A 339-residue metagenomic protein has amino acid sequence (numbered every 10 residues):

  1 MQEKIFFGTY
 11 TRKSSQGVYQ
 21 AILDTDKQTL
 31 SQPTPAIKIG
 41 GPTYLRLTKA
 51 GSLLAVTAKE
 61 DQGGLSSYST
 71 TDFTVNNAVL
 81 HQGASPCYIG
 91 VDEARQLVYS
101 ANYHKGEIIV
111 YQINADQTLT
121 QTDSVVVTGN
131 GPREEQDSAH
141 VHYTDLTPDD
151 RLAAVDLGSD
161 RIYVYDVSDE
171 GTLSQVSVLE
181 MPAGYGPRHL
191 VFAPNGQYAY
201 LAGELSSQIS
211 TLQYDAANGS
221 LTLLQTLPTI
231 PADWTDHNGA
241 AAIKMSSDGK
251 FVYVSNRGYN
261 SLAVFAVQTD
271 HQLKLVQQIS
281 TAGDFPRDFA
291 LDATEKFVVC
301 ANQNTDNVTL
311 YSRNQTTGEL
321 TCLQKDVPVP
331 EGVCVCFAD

Functional and structural regions predicted by a protein language model:
I5, L53-L54, V98, L152 (+3 more regions): Hydrophobic beta-strand positions that form the internal "hydrophobic ladder" of WD40/Gbeta-like beta-propeller blades
Y10-R12, A58-E60, Y103-K105, I113 (+7 more regions): Short loop/turn segments immediately following the C-termini of beta-strands
I22-Q28, Y68-D72, Y111-T120, D166-T172 (+3 more regions): Short loop/turn segments immediately following beta-strands, especially the blade-tip and inter-blade linker loops
S31-K38, T74-L80, D123, G129-E134 (+4 more regions): A short beta-strand motif characteristic of beta-propeller blades
Q32-R95: Blade-loop segments of beta-propeller domains
I39-K49, Q82-E93, G129-D149, M181-G196 (+3 more regions): Beta-rich, blade/repeat-based domains predominating in secreted/periplasmic proteins but also intracellular
V75-Y143: Asp-box/WD-like beta-propeller blade repeats and closely related beta-sheet repeat scaffolds
L152-S207: Loop-centered beta-sheet repeat module
